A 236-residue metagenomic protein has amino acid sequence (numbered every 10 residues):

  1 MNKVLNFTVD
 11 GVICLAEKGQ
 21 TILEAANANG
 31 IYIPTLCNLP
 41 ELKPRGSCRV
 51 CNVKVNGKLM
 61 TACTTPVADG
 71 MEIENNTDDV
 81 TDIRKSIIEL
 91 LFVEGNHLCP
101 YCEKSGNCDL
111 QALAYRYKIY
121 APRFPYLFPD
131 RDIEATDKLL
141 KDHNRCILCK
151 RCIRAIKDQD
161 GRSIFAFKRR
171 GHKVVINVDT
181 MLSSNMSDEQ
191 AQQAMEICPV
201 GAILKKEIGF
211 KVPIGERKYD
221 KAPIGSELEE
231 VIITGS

Functional and structural regions predicted by a protein language model:
N2-V12: Eukaryote-biased recognition of intrinsically disordered, low-complexity regulatory segments
F7, R45-G46, D160: Short solvent-exposed loop/turn micro-motifs enriched in small/polar/acidic residues
D10, K18, R45, R170 (+1 more regions): Short glycine-rich loop/turn motifs that provide flexible caps or phosphate-binding loops at active sites
G11, C37-P40, K141, S183: A structural connector/turn signal
C14-A68: N-terminal cofactor/phosphate-binding cores enriched in small/glycine residues, especially glycine-rich loops such as
R49-V50, K58-S236: Fe-S ferredoxin-like electron-transfer domains and their immediately adjacent linker/connector regions across
